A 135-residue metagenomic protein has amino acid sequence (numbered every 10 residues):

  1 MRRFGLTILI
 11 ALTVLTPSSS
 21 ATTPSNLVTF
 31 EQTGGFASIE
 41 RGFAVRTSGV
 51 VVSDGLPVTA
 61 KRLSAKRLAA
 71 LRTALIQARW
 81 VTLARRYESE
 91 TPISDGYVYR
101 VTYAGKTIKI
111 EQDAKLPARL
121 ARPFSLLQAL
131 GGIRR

Functional and structural regions predicted by a protein language model:
R2-G5, S20-G35, T59, R67 (+2 more regions): Short, well-ordered, aromatic-rich surface patches in folded extracellular/luminal domains
T7-T16: Bacterial N-terminal signal peptides
F36-E40: Short, thiol/selenol-centered motifs that function as redox-active sites or metal-ligating centers
R41-A60: Short, flexible N-terminal segments of the mature chain
W80: Cys-His-centered catalytic/binding microenvironment captured across papain-like cysteine peptidases and homologous
